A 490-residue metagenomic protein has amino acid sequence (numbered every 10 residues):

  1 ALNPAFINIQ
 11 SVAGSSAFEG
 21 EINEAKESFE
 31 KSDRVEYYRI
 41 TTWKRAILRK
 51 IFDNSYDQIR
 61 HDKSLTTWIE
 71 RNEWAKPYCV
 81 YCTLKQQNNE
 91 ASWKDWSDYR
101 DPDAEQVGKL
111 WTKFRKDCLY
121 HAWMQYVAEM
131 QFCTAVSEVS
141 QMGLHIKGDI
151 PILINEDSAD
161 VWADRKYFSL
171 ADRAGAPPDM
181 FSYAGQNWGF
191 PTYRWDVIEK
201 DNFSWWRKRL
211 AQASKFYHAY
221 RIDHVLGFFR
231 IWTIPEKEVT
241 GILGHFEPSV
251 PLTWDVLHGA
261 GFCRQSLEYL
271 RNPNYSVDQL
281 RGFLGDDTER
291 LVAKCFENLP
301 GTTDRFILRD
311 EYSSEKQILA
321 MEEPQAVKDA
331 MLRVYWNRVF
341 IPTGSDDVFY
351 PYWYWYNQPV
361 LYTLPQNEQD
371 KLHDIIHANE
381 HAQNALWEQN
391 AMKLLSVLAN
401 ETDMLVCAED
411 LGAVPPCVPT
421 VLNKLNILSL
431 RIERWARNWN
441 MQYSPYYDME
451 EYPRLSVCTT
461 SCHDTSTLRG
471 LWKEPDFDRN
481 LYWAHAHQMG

Functional and structural regions predicted by a protein language model:
A1-G490: Catalytic cores of glycan-processing enzymes that make or break glycosidic bonds
